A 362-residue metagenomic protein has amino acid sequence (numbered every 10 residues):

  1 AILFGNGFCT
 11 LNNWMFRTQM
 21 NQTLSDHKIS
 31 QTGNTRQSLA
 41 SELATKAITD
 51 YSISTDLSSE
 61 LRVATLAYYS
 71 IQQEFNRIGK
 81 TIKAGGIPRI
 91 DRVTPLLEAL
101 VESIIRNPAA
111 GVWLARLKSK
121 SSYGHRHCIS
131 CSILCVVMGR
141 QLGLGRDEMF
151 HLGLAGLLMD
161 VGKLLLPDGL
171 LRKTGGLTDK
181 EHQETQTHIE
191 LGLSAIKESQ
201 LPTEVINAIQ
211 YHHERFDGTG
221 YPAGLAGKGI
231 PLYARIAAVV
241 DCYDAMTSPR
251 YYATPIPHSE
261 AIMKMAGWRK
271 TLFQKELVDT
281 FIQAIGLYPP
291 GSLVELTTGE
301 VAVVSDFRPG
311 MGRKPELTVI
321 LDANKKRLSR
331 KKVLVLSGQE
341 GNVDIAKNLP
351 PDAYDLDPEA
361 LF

Functional and structural regions predicted by a protein language model:
A1-K118, S122-Y123, K332-F362: Non-catalytic interface/linker regions that flank or bridge core catalytic/transmembrane domains
Q73, S121-L152, L191, L225-G229: Alpha-helical phosphate/pyrophosphate-handling elements in metalloenzyme active cores
G79-G86, I90, P108, G139-R146 (+2 more regions): Long, hydrophobic, amphipathic alpha-helical segments used as structural scaffolds
P88-D91, R126, R146-F150, T203 (+1 more regions): Short, solvent-exposed positions on alpha-helices
P108-A115, L152, D168-R172: Short, conserved phosphate-binding/catalytic loop or strand-edge motifs used in phosphoryl-/nucleotidyl-transfer
C131, H151-L166, L177, E181-V278 (+4 more regions): Alpha-helical scaffolding flanking metal-ion-dependent phosphate/phosphodiester catalytic sites
E276-F362: Metal-dependent nucleotide-binding catalytic modules
